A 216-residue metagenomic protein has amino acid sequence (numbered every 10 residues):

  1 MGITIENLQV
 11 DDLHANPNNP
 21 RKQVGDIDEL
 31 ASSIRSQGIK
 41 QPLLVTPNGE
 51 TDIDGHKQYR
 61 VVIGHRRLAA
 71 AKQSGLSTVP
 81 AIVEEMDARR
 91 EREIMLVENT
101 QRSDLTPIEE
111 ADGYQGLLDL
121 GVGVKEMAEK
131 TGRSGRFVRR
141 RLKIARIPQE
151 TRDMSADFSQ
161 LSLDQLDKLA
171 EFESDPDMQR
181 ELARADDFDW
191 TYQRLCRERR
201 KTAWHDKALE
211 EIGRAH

Functional and structural regions predicted by a protein language model:
M1-E84, M95, T100-S103, R180-E181: Short, charged/polar connector segments at secondary-structure boundaries
V24-I27, H65, R89, I108-A111 (+1 more regions): Amphipathic alpha-helical transducer elements in NTP-driven molecular machines
N48, E84-D87, G132-R133, K143: Short, ordered loop/turn segments at secondary-structure junctions
Q101-D177: Alpha-helical interaction elements
Q160-L163, K168-E198, T202: Extended amphipathic alpha-helical segments with heptad-repeat/coiled-coil character used for oligomerization, fusion
D206-L209: Amphipathic heptad-repeat coiled-coil/leucine-zipper-like oligomerization helices
A215-H216: Conserved small/polar residues in nucleotide/adenosyl-binding loops
